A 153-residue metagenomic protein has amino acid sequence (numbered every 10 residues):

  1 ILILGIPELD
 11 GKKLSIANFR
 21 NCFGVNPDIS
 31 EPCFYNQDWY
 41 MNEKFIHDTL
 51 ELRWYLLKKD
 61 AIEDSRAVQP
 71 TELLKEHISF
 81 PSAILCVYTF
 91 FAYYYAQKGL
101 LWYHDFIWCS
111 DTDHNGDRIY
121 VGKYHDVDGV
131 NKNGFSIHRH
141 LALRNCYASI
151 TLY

Functional and structural regions predicted by a protein language model:
I1-S79, L85-Y153: A binding-site-centric feature that preferentially detects glycan-recognition modules on secreted/surface proteins
